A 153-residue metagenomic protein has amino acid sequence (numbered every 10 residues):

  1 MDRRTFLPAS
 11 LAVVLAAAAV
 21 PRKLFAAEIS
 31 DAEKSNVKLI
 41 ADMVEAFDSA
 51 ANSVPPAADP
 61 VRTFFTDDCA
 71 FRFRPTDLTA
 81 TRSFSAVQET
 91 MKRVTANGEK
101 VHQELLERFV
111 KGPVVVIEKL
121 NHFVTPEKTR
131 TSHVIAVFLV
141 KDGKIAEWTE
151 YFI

Functional and structural regions predicted by a protein language model:
D2-R4, P8-D67: Short, low-complexity N-terminal intrinsically disordered segments enriched in polar/charged residues
A58-K111: A solvent-exposed, acidic/Ser-Thr-rich amphipathic alpha-helical stretch
F65, N121-F123, A136, F152: Short beta-strand segments enriched in hydrophobic/aromatic residues within well-folded beta-rich domains
A96-N97, F123-T131: Short, cysteine-centered beta-strand-loop-beta hairpins and adjacent loop/turn segments enriched in charged/polar
E104-R108, N121, H133-F138: Hydrophobic/aromatic beta-strand elements that line small-molecule binding cavities or substrate pockets in beta-rich
K111-N121: A short hydrophobic beta-strand element
H133-I153: Short beta-strand edge/turn micro-motifs at domain boundaries
